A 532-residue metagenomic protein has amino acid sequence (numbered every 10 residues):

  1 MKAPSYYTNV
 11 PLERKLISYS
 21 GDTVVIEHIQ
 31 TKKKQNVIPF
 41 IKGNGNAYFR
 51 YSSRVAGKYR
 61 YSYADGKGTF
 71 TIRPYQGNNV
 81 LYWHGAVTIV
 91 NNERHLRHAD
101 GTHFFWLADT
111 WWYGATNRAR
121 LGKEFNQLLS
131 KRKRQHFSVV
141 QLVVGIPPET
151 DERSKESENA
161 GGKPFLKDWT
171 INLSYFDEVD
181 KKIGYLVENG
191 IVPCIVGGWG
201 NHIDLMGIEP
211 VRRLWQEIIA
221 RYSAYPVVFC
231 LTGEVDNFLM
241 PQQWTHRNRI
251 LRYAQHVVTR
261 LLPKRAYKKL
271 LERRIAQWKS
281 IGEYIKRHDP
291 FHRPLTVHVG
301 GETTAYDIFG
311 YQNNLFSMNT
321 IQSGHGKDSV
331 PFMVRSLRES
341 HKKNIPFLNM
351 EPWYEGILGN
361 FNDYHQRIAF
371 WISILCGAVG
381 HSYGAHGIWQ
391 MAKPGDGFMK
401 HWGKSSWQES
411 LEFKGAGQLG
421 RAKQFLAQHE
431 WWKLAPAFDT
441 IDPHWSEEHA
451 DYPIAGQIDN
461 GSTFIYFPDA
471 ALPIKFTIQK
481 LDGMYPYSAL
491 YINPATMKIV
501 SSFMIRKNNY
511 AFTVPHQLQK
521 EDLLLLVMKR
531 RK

Functional and structural regions predicted by a protein language model:
M1-K34, T71-Q76, G85-A86, W445-G456: Non-catalytic, glycine-rich low-complexity segments
S5-K15, T102, Y354-I357, Q366-F503 (+1 more regions): Aromatic- and carboxylate-lined catalytic core of secreted/periplasmic carbohydrate-active enzymes
Y6-E13, I29-P74: Ligand-binding face of N-terminal immunoglobulin V-set domains in extracellular IgSF glycoproteins
V25-T31, Q35-R50, V80-G197, I208 (+2 more regions): Active-site-adjacent substrate/metal-binding segments within catalytic domains of carbohydrate-active enzymes
W106, V140-L142, P193-V196, F229-L231 (+4 more regions): Hydrophobic faces of well-ordered beta-strands that scaffold small-molecule active sites in alpha/beta enzyme cores
A108-L121, A160-S174, G197-E209, V227 (+4 more regions): The substrate-binding groove and active-site-proximal loops of carbohydrate-active enzymes, especially glycoside
M206-P346: Active-site neighborhood of glycoside hydrolase catalytic domains
H292, G310-K393: Catalytic-core region of carbohydrate-active enzymes that cleave or remodel glycosidic bonds
